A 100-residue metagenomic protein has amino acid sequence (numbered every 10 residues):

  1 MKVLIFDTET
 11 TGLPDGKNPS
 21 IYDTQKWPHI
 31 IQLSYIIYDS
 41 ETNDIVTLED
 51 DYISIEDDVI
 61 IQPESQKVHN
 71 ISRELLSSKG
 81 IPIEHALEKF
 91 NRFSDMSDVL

Functional and structural regions predicted by a protein language model:
K2-L100: Conserved non-catalytic scaffold segment of RNase H-like nuclease domains
